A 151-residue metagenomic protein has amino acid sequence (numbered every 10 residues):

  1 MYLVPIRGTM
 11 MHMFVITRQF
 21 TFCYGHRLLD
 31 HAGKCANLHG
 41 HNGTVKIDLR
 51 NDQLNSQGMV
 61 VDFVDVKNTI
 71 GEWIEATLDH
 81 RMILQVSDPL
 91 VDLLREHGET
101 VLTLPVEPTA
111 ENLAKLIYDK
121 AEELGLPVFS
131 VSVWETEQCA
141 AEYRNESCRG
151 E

Functional and structural regions predicted by a protein language model:
L3-E151: Charge-rich, low-complexity N-terminal segments
